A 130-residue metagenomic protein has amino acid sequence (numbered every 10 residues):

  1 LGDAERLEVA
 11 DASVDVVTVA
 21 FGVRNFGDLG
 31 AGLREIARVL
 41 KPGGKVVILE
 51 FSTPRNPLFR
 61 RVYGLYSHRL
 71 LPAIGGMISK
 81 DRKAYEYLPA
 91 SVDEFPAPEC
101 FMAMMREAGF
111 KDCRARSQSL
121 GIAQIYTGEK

Functional and structural regions predicted by a protein language model:
L1-V17: A short acidic, Gly/Pro-enriched loop at the edge of an enzyme's catalytic core that lines a small-molecule cofactor
D3-E5, L29, I48: Alpha-helical transmembrane segments of multi-pass membrane transport proteins
D15-L29, S52: A short SAM/SAH-binding and catalytic strip from SAM-dependent methyltransferases
G27, K41, K130: Short conserved AdoMet
G30-K45: A short glycine-rich, Lys/Arg-flanked "PGG" loop and its adjoining helix->strand segment in the class I
V46-V47, D112: A short hydrophobic/small-residue beta-strand
S52-A108, R114: C-terminal alpha-helical "lid/dimerization" subdomain adjacent to the S-adenosyl-L-methionine
M104-K130: C-terminal lobe and adjacent flexible extensions of AdoMet/dcAdoMet transferase-like proteins
